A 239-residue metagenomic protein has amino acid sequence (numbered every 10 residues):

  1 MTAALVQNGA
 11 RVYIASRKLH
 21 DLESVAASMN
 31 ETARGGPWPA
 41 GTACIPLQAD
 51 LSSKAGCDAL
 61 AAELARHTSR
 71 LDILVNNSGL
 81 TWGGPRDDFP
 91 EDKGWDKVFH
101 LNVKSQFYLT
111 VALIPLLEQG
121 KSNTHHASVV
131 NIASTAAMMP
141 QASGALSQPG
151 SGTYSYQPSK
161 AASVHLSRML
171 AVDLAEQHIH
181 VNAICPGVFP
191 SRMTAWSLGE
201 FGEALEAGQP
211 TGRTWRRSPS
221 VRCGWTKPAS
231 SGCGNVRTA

Functional and structural regions predicted by a protein language model:
M1-Y13: Canonical Rossmann dinucleotide-binding motif of NAD(H)/NADP(H)-dependent dehydrogenases/reductases, specifically
L5, R70, V164-S167, A171-F189 (+2 more regions): Conserved Rossmann-fold SDR core element
A10-S24: Conserved glycine-rich Rossmann-like NAD(P)H-binding loop of the short-chain dehydrogenase/reductase
H20, Q48-L60, D92: The beta1-alpha1 cofactor-binding region of Rossmann-like NAD(H)/NADP(H)-dependent oxidoreductases
V25-A27, A142-L146, G150, E176 (+3 more regions): A glycine/serine/threonine-rich, flexible loop-to-helix segment that serves as the NAD(P) cofactor-binding "lid"
L80, E91-Y108, V130, Y156 (+1 more regions): Catalytic Tyr-X3-Lys loop
P85-F99, S143, G152, L205: Substrate-binding pocket helix/loop in short-chain dehydrogenase/reductase
E118-A162, S167-E176: Catalytic loop of short-chain dehydrogenase/reductase
